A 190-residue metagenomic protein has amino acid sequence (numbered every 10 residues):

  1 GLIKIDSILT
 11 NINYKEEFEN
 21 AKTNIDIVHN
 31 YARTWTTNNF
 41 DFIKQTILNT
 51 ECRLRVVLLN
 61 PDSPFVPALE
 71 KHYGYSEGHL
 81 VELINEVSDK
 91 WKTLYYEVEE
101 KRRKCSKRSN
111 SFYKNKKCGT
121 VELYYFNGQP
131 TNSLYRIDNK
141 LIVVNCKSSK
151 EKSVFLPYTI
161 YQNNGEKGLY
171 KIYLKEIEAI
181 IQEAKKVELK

Functional and structural regions predicted by a protein language model:
G1-Y75, L174-V187: PLD-like (HKD) phosphodiesterase/transphosphatidyltransferase domain
I3-S7, Y124-Y125, Y161: Short amphipathic
E16-E17, T46, Y125-N127, S133-Y135: A general structural signal for short secondary-structure junctions and capping/turn motifs
T36-T37, Y135, S153: Short glycine-/acidic-enriched loop or helix-start segments at secondary-structure transitions that form or flank
L54, V121, L141: Hydrophobic anchor at the start of a short beta-strand that flanks the dinucleotide cofactor-binding loop
V66-N132: HKD-type phospholipase D/PLD-like phosphodiesterase module
E122, V143-K190: Signature of lipid phosphatidyltransferase scaffolds
L134-I137, L141-N145: Short hydrophobic-aromatic micro-motifs
